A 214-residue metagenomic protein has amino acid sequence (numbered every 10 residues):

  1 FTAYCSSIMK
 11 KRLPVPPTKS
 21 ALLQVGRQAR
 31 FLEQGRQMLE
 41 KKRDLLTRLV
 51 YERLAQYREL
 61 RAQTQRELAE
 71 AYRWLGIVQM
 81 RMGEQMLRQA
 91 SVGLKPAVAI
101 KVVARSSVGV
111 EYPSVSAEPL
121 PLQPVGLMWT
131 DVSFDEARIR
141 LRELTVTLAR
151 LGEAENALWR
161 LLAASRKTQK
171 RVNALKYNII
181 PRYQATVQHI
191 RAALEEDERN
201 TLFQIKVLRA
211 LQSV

Functional and structural regions predicted by a protein language model:
Y4-V214: Charge-rich amphipathic alpha-helical interaction elements
